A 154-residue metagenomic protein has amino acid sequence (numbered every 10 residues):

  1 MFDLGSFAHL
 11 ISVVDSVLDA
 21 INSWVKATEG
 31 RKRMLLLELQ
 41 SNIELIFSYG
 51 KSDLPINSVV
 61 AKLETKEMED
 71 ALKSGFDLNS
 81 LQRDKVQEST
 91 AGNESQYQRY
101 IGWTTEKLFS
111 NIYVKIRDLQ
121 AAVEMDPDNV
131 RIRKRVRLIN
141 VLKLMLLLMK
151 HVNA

Functional and structural regions predicted by a protein language model:
M1-V25: Short, cationic, amphipathic peptide segments
D3, D15, D19, D53 (+5 more regions): Acidic-enriched, low-complexity/disordered segments with a strong bias for Aspartate over Glutamate
L4-F7, V25, E29-L36, Q98 (+1 more regions): Amphipathic, non-membrane alpha-helical segments in soluble helical-bundle scaffolds
V17-A71, R135-L138: Amphipathic, membrane-active segments
V59-S89: Hydrophobic alpha-helical transmembrane segments and immediately flanking/interface helices in integral membrane
Q82-A154: An amphipathic alpha-helical interaction surface
